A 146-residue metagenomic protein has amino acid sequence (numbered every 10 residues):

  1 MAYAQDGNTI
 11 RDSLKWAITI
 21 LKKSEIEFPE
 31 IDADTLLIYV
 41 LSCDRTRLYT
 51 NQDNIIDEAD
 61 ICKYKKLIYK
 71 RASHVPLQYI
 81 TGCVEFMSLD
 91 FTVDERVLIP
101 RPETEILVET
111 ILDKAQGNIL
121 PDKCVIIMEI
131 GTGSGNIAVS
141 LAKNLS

Functional and structural regions predicted by a protein language model:
A2-T81: N-terminal auxiliary segments of SAM/dcSAM-dependent transferases
C62-S146: SAM-dependent Rossmann-like transferase core, predominantly class I methyltransferases with a strong bias toward
